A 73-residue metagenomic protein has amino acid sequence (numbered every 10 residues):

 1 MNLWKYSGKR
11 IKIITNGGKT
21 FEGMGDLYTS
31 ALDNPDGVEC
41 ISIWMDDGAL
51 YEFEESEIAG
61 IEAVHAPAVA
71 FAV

Functional and structural regions predicted by a protein language model:
M1-V73: Conserved RNA-binding domains used in RNP assembly and mRNA/RNA metabolism
